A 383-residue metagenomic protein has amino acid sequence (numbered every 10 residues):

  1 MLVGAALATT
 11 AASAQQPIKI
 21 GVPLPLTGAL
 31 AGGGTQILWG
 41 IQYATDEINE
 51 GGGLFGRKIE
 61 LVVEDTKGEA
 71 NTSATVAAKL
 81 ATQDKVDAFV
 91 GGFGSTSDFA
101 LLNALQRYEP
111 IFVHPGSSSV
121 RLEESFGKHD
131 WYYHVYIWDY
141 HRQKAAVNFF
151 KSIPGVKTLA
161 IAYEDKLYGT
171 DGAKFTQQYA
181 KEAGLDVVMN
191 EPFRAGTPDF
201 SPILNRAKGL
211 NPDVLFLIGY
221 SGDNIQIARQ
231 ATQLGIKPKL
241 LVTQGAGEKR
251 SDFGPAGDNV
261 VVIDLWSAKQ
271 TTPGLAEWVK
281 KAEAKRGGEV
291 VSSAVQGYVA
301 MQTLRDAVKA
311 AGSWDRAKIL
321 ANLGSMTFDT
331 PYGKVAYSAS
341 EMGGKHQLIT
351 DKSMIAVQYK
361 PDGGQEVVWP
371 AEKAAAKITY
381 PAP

Functional and structural regions predicted by a protein language model:
M1-G4, A14-P383: Extracytosolic ligand-binding ectodomains
T9-A11: N-terminal signal peptide c-region/cleavage motif recognized by signal peptidases
